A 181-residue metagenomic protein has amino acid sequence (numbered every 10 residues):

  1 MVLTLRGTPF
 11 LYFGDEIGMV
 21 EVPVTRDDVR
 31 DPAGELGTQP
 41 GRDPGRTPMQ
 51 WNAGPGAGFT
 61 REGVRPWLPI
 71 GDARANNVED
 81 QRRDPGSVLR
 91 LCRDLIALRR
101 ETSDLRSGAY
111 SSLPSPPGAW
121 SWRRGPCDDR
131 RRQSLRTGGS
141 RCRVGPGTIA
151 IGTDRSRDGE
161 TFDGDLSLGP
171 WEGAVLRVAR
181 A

Functional and structural regions predicted by a protein language model:
M1-D128, S134-G139: Loop/helix patches that line or flank the sugar-binding groove of alpha-linked glycan CAZymes
I17, R26, P146-T148, G159 (+1 more regions): Low-complexity, intrinsically disordered short peptide segments enriched in small/polar/basic residues
G56-A57, R155-D158, G173: A short acidic, often aromatic-flanked loop/helix-cap motif at beta-alpha or helix-coil junctions that lines enzyme
R131-R132, D158-E160: A conserved amphipathic helix/loop scaffold that creates a polar/acidic microenvironment used either to coordinate
T137-S156: Beta-strand-rich binding/interaction modules
E160-A181: C-terminal beta-strand-rich structural cap/linker in extracellular carbohydrate-active enzymes
